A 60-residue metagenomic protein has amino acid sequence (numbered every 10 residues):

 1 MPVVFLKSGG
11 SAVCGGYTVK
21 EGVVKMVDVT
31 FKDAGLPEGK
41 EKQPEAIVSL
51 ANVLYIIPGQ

Functional and structural regions predicted by a protein language model:
M1, G59-Q60: Short intrinsically disordered terminal tails
M1-G22: N-terminal acidic leader/helix
S11-A12, E41-E45: Short, mixed charged/polar active-site loops that provide acid/base catalysis or chelate metal/phosphate cofactors
Y17, E45-G59: Structured surface patches comprising rigid loops and adjacent beta-strands/short helices at the edges of well-ordered
K20-K40: Acidic, low-complexity, intrinsically disordered interaction modules
